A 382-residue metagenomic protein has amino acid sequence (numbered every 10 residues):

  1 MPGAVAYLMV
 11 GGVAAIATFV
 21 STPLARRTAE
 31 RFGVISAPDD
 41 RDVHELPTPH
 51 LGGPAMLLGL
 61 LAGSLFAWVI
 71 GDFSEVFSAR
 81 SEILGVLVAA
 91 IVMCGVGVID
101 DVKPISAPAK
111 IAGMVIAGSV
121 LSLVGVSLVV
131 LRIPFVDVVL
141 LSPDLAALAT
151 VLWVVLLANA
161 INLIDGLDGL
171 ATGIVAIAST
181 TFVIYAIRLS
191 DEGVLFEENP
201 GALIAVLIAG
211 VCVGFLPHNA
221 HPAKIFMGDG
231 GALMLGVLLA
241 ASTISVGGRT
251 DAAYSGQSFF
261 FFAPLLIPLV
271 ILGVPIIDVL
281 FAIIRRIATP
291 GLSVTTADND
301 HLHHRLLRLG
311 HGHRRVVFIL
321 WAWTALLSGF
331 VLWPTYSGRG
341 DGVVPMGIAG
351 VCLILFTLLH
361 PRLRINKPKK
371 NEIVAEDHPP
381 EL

Functional and structural regions predicted by a protein language model:
M1-F32, L57-G95, T172-L382: Alpha-helical transmembrane segments
T28, V120-L131, T243, V279: Proline-centered turn/helix-capping motifs that create local helix->coil transitions or kinks
G33-V34, D101-K103, I133-L141, G312: Membrane interface segments of multi-pass transport proteins and intramembrane proteases
A37-L51: Juxtamembrane helix-capping/reentrant segments at transmembrane boundaries
S81-L121: Hydrophobic alpha-helical hairpins/lids featuring a short glycine-rich hinge
L145-A160: Function-critical hydrophobic alpha-helical transmembrane segments in multi-pass membrane proteins
A158-N159, D168-T172: PRPP/pyrophosphate-binding module of the type I phosphoribosyltransferase fold
